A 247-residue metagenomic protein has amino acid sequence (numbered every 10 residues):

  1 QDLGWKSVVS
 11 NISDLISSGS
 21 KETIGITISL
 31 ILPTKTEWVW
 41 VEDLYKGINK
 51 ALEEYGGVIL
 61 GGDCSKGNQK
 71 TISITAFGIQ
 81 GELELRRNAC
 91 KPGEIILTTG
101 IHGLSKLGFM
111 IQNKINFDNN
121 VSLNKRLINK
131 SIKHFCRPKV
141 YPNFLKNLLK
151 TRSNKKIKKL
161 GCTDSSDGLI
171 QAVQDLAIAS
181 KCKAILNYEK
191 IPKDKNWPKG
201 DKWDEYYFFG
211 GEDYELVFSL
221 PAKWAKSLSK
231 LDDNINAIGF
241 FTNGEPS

Functional and structural regions predicted by a protein language model:
Q1-S247: Helix-biased detector of long, well-ordered alpha-helical tracts
